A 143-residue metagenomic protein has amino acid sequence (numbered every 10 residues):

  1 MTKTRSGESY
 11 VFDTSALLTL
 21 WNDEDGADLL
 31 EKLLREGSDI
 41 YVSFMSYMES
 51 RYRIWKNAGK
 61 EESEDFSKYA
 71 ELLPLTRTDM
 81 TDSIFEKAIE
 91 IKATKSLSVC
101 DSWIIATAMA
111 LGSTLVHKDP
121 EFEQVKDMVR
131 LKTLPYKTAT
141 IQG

Functional and structural regions predicted by a protein language model:
M1-V42, W55-K68, A139-G143: Short, well-structured N-terminal submotif of metal-dependent ribonuclease cores
T2-R5, I105, M109-G143: Acidic, PIN/NYN-like endoribonuclease modules and their adjacent C-terminal/linker elements
Y10, D39-Y41, L73-P74, T114-V116: Short loop->beta-strand "edge-of-pocket" segments that line small-molecule binding or catalytic clefts across diverse
F12, V42, D79, V99 (+1 more regions): Short beta-strand scaffold positions
T14, S50, S98-T114: Acidic, metal-associated active-site segment
L17-L18, Y47, F122-E123: A generic structural signal for short hydrophobic patches within well-formed alpha-helices
S50-K56, P74: Helix-loop "lid/cap" segments that line or gate small-molecule binding pockets
E71-A93: Acidic catalytic patch
